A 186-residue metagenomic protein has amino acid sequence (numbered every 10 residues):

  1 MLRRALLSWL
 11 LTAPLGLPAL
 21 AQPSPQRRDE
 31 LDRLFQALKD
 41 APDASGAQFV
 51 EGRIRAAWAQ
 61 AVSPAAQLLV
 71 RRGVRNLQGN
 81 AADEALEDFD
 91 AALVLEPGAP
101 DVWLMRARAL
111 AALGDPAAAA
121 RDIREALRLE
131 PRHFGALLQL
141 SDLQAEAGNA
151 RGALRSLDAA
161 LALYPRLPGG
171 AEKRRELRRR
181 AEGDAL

Functional and structural regions predicted by a protein language model:
Q78, A112, E146-A147, R179-G183: Register position in tetratricopeptide repeats
A92, E125-A126, A159-A160: Canonical positions in the second alpha-helix
